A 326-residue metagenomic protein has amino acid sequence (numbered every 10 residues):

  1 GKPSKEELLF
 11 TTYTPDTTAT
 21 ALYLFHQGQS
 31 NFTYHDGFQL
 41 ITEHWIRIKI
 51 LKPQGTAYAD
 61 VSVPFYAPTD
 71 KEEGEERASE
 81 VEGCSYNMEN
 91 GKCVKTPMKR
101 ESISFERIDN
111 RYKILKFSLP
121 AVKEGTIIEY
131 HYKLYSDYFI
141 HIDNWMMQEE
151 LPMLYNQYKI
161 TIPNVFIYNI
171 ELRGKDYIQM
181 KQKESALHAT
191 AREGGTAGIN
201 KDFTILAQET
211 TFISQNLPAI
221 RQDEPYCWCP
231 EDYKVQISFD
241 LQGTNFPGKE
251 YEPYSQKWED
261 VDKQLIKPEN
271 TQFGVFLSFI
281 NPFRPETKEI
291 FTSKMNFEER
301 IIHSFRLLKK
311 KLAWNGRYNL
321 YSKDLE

Functional and structural regions predicted by a protein language model:
G1-P253: Beta-strand-rich, non-transmembrane domain signature
N144, L325-E326: Short helix/strand-bridging catalytic loops that position acidic/His residues to coordinate divalent metals and engage
K257-L325: Secondary-structure boundary elements
